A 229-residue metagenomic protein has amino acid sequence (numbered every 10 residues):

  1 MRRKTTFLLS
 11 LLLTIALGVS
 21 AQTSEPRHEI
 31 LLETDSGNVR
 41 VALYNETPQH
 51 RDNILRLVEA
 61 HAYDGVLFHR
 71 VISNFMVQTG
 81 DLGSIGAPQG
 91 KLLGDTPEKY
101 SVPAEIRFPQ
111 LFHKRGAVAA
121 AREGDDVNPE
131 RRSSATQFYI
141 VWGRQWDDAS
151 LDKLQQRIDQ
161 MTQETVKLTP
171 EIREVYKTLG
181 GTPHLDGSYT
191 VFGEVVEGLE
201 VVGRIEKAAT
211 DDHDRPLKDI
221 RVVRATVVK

Functional and structural regions predicted by a protein language model:
M1-L8: Bacterial N-terminal signal peptides that target proteins for export
L8-G18: Bacterial N-terminal signal peptides
V19-K229: Cyclophilin-like peptidyl-prolyl cis-trans isomerases
